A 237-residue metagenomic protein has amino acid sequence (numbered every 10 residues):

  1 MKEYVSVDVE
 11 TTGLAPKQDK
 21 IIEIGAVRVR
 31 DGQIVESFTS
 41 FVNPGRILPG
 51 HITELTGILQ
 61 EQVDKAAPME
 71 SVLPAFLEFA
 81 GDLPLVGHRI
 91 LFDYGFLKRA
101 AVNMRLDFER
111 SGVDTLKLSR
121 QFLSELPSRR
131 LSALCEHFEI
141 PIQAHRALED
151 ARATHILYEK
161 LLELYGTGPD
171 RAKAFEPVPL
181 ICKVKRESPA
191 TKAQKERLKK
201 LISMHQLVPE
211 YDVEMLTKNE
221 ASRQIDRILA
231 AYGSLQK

Functional and structural regions predicted by a protein language model:
M1-R110, S124-H145, R171: Conserved non-catalytic scaffold segment of RNase H-like nuclease domains
T11-G13, K117, A153: Short, glycine/acidic-enriched loop or turn micro-motifs at the edges of active sites
A100-N103, Q121, H137, K160-L164 (+1 more regions): Active-site catalytic microenvironments for nucleophilic, acid-base chemistry
D107-S119: Conserved beta-strand -> loop -> alpha-helix junction used to position metal-binding or nucleic-acid-contacting
H145-A147, V213: Acidic carboxylate-rich catalytic motifs and surrounding loops in phosphoryl-/glycosyl-chemistry enzymes
L148-E159: Acidic, divalent-metal-coordinating active-site segment for phosphoryl/phosphodiester hydrolysis, typified by short
L157-K237: Acidic two-metal-ion nuclease catalytic site recognized across multiple nuclease folds, prominently DnaQ/RNase D-T
